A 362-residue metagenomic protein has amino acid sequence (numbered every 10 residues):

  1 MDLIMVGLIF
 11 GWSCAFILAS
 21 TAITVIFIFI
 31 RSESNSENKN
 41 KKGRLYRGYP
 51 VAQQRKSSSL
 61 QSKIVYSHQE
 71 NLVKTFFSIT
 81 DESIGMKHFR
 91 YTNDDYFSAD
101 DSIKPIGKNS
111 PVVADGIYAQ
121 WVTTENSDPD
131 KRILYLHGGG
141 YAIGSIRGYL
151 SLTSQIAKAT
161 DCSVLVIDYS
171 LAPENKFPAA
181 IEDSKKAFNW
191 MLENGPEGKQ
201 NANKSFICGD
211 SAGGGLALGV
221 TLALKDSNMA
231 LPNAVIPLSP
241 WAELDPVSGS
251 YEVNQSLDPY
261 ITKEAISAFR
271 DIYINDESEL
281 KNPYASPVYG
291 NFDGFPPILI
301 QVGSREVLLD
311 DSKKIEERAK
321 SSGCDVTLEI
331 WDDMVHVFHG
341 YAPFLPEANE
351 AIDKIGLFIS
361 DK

Functional and structural regions predicted by a protein language model:
D2-V122: A glycine/proline-hinged amphipathic helix-loop "lid/cap" segment that gates access to hydrophobic ligand pockets
G11, A15-L18, A22-S34, K108-K362: Alpha/beta-hydrolase superfamily serine-hydrolase fold, recognizing
